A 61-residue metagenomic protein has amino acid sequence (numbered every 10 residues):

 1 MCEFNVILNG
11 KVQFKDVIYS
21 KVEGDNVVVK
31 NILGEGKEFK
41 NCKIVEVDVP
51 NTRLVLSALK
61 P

Functional and structural regions predicted by a protein language model:
M1-N26: N-terminal acidic leader/helix
F4, G36-P61: C-terminal structural segments of small proteins and small subunits
L8, N31, A58: Flexible glycine-/small-residue-rich
F14-K15, N31, N41-C42: A generic local structural motif
S20-K21, V28-N31, G36-E38: Structural recognition of beta-strand segments within beta-rich domains
